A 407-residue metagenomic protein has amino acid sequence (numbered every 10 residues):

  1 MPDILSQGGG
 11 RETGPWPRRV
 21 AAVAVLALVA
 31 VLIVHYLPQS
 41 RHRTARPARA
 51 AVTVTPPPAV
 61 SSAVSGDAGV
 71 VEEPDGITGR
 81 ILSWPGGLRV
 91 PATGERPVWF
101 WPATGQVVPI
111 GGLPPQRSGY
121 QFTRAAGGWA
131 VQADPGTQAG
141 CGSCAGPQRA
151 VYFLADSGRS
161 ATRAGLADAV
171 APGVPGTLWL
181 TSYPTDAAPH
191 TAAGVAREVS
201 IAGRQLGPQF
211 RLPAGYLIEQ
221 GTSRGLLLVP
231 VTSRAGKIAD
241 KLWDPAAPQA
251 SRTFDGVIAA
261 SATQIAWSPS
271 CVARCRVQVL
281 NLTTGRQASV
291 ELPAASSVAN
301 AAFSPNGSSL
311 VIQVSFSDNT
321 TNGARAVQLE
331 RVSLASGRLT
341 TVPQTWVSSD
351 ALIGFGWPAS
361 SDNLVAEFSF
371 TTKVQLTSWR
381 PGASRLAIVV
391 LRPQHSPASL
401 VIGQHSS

Functional and structural regions predicted by a protein language model:
M1-W16: Terminal targeting segments of Actinobacterial cell-envelope proteins
W16-L37: Secretory targeting and sorting signals
V31-V60: C-terminal region of N-terminal signal peptides and the immediate post-cleavage residues of exported proteins
A51-P74, A92-Q116, Q138-L166, A187-P213 (+4 more regions): Surface-exposed loop/turn elements that mediate protein-protein interactions on large endomembrane-trafficking
E73-I81, P114-A126, A164-G176, R211-R224 (+4 more regions): Repeated scaffold domains used in trafficking and secretory/extracellular systems, primarily beta-propellers
L88, W129-A130, T177-L178, L226-L227 (+3 more regions): Hydrophobic beta-strand positions that form the internal "hydrophobic ladder" of WD40/Gbeta-like beta-propeller blades
P91, Q132, T181, L228-P230 (+3 more regions): Residue-level marker for isolated small/hydroxyl-bearing positions within beta-strands of beta-sheet-rich domains
A299-E330, I353-P358, A366: Loop/turn-rich, solvent-exposed surfaces of beta-rich toroidal or solenoidal domains
